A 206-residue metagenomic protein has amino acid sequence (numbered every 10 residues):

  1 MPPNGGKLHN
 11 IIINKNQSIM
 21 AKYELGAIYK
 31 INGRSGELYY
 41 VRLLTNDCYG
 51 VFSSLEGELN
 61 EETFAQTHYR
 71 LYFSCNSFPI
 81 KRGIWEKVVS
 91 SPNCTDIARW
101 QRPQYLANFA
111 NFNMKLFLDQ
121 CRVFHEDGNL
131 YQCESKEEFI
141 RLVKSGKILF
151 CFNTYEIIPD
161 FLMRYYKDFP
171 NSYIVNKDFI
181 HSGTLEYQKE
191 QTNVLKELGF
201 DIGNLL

Functional and structural regions predicted by a protein language model:
M1-P3: Intrinsically disordered, low-complexity segments enriched in serine/proline and basic residues
L8: Cationic, low-complexity basic patches in intrinsically disordered or flexible, solvent-exposed regions
I12-H68, Y72: Short N-terminal edge-element motif at the start of the domain
E61-V89: Intrinsically disordered, low-complexity linker and terminal regions at domain boundaries
F78-L206: Beta-strand-rich cores of mature extracytoplasmic or soluble domains
